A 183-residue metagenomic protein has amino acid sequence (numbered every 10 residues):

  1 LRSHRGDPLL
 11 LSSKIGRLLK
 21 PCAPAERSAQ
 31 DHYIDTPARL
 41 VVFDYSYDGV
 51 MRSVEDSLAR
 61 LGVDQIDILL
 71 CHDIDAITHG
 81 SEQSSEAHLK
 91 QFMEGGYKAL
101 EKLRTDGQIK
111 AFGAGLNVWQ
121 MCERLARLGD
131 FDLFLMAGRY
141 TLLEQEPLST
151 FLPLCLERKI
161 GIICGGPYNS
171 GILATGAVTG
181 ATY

Functional and structural regions predicted by a protein language model:
L1, I74-Y183: Beta/alpha (TIM)-barrel catalytic core signal, keyed to glycine-rich beta->alpha loops juxtaposed to Asp/Glu that bind
L1-P21: N-terminal binding-site loop/beta-alpha segment at the start of enzyme catalytic domains that lines or forms
L1-P8, V50-Q65, L148-G161: Short amphipathic alpha-helices and their capping/turn segments at secondary-structure boundaries
G6-L9, D64-I68, K110-A111, D132-L133: Short acidic capping loops at alpha-helix termini that bridge into adjacent secondary structure
C22-Y33, T175-A181: Short, flexible, mixed-charge acidic loops at enzyme active sites
I34-M51, S85-E86, Y183: Active-site mouth loops of central-metabolism enzymes
S46-R60, N117-R124: Short, acidic/polar
L58-E82: Active-site groove signature of glycoside hydrolases
